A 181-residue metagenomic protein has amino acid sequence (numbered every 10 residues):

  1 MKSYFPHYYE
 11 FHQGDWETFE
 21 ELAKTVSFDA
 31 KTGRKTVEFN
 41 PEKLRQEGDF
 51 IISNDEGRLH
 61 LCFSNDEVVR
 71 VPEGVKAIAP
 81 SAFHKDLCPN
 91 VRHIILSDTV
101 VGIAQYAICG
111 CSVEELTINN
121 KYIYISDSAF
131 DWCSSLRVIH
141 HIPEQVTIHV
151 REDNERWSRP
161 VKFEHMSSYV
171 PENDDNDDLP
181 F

Functional and structural regions predicted by a protein language model:
M1-I52, C62-A77, L87-G102, C111-Y124 (+2 more regions): Structural signature of tandem-repeat unit edges
N54-E56: Short acidic-glycine loop/turn motifs at beta-strand connectors
N173-F181: Short acidic DE-rich linear segments
